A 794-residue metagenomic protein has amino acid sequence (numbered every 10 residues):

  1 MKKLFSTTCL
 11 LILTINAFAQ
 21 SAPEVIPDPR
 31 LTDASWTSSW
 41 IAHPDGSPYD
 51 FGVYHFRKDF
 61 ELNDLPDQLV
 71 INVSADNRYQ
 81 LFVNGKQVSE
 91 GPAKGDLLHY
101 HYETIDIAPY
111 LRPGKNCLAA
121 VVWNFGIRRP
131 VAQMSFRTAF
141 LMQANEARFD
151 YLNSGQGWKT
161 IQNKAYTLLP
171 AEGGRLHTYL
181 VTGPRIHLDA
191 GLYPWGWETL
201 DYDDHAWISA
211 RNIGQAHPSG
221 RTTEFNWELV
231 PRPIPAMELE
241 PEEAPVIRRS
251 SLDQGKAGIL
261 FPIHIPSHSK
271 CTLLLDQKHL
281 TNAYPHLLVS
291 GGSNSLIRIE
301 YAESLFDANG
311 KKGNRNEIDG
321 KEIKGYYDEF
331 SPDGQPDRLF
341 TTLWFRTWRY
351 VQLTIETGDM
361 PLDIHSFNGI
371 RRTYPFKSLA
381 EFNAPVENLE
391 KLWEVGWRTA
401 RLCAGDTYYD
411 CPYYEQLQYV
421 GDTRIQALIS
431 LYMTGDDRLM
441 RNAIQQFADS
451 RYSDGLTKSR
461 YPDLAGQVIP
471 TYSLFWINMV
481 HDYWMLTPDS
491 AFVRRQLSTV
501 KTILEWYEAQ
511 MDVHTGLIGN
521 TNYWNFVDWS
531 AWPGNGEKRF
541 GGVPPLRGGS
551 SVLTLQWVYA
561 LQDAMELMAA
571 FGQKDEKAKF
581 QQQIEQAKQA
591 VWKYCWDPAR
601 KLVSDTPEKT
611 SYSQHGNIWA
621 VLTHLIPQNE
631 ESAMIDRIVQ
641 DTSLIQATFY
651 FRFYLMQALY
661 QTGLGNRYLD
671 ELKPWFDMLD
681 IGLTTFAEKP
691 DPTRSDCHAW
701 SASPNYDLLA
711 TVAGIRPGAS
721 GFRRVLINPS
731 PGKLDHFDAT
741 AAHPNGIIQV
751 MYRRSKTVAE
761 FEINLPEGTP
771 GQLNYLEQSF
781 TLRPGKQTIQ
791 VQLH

Functional and structural regions predicted by a protein language model:
M1-E24: Bacterial Sec-dependent N-terminal signal peptides
S21-Y413, D422, R438-L439, K458-P462 (+2 more regions): Extracellular/oxidizing-compartment recognition motifs
D76, R346, Y414-D422, G435 (+6 more regions): Aromatic- and histidine-enriched alpha-helix N-cap/loop-to-helix transition segments that scaffold the rims
S154-I161, A171, Y350, G358-V395 (+6 more regions): Active-site acid/base region of carbohydrate-active enzymes
P170-G196, N309, Q582, Q589 (+1 more regions): Non-catalytic C-terminal accessory modules of carbohydrate-active enzymes
T182-D189, E415, M433, W476 (+5 more regions): C-terminal capping/lid segments that line or modulate ligand- or cofactor-binding pockets
Y284-E303, V351-E356, V420-S450, V480-T487 (+4 more regions): Alpha-helical support elements that line or immediately flank enzyme active sites and cofactor-binding pockets
